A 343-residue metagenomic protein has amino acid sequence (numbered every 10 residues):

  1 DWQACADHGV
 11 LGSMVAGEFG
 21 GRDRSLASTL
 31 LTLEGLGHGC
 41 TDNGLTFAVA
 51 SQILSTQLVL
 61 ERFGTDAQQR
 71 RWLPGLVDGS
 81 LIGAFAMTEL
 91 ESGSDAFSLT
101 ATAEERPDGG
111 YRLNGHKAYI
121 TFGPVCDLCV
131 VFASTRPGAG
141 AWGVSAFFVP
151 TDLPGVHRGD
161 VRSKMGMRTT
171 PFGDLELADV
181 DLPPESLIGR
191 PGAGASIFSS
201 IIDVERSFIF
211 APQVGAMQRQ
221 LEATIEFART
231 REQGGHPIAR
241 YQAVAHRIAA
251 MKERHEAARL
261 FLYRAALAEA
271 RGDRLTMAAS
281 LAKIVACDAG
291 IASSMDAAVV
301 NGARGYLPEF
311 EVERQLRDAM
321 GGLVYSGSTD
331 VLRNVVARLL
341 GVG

Functional and structural regions predicted by a protein language model:
D1-C40, V49, F63-Q68, G75 (+4 more regions): Alpha-helical interface subdomain recognition
L54-F63: Helix-loop "lid/cap" segments that line or gate small-molecule binding pockets
D78-M87: A short, Trp-centered hydrophobic/proline-enriched beta-strand micro-motif
E91-S94, Y119-F122, R136-G138, K164-P171: Short Gly/Pro-enriched turn/cap motifs at secondary-structure boundaries
S98, D152-P183: Flexible, small-/acidic-enriched active-site or ligand-binding loops
A101-E104: A structural signal for short hydrophobic beta-strand segments in well-ordered beta-sheet cores
G110, N114-R158: A short core secondary-structure module
G173-S200: A short, charged helix-loop
